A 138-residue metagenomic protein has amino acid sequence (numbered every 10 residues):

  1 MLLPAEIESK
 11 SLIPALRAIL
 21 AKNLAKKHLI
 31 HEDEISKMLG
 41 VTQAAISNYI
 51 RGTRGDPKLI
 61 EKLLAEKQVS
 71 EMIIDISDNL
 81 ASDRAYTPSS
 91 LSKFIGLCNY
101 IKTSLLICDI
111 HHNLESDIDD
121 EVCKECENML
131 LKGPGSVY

Functional and structural regions predicted by a protein language model:
M1-R17: Short, Lys/Arg-enriched anionic-surface-contact patches
I13-I30: Short, amphipathic alpha-helical "recognition" segments used to contact nucleic acids or chromatin
H31-K37: Short alpha-helical "recognition helix" segments of helix-turn-helix
G40-T42: Short coil turns linking two alpha-helices in DNA-binding domains
I46-N48: Key DNA-contacting residues within the recognition helix of helix-turn-helix
T53-R54: C-terminal flanking helix
P57-I74: Short Lys/Arg-enriched helix C-cap and helix-to-coil transition segments that create basic nucleic-acid-contact patches
E71-Y138: Helix-turn-helix/homeodomain-like alpha-helical modules used for DNA recognition and transcription-factor dimerization
